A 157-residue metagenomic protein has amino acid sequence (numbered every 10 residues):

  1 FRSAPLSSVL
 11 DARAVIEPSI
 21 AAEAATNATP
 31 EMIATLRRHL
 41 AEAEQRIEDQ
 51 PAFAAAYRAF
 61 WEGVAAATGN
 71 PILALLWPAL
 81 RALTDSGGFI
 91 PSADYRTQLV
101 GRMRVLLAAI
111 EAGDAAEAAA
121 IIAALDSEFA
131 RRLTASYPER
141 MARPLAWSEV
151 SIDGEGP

Functional and structural regions predicted by a protein language model:
F1-G63, G101-A124: All-alpha effector-binding/dimerization core of bacterial HTH-type transcriptional repressors
V15, A67, A79: Conserved catalytic core of Hanks-type protein kinase domains
E23, A67-N70, L83, E128: Phosphate/oxyanion-binding loops and surfaces in catalytic or ligand/nucleic-acid-binding neighborhoods
E31, P71-I72: Cytosolic histidine kinase catalytic core of two-component systems
L40, E44, A55, A79-P157: C-terminal all-alpha effector/ligand-binding and dimerization domain of prokaryotic HTH-type transcriptional repressors
G69-P71, G113-D114: Short loop-to-helix capping motifs
